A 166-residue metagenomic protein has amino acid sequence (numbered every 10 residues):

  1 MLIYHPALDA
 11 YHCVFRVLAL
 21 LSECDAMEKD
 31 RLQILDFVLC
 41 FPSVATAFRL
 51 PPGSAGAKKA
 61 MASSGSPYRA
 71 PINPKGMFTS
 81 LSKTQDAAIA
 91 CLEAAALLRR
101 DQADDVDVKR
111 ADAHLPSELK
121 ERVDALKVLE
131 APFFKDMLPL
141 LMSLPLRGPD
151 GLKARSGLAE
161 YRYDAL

Functional and structural regions predicted by a protein language model:
M1-A70: Short, amphipathic alpha-helical interface elements at domain boundaries that mediate macromolecular binding
M1-C24, P71-K75, I89, L140-G148 (+1 more regions): Non-catalytic recognition/regulatory regions in large multidomain proteins
L32, D86-A90: Short, hydrophobic-biased segments on the C-terminal half of alpha helices that form "recognition helices"
Y68, N73, L126-V128: Non-transmembrane "mature" sequence context
I89-D104: A short, conserved structural fragment
D105-A111: Minor-groove-contacting beta-hairpin "wing" of winged helix-turn-helix DNA-binding domains
A113-A165: Short, amphipathic alpha-helical interaction segments positioned at domain boundaries
